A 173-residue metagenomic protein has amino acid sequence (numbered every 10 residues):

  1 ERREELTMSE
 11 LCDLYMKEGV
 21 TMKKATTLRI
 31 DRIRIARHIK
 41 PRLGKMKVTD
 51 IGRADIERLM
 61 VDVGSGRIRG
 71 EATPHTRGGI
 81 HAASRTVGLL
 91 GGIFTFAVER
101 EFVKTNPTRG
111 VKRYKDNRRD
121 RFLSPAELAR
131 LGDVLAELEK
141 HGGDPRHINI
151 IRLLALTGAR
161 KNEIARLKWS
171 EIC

Functional and structural regions predicted by a protein language model:
E1-A54: N-terminal DNA-binding module of tyrosine recombinases/phage integrases
L14, I33-R34, D62-S65, V134-E137: Residues within well-ordered alpha-helical secondary structure of globular protein domains
K23-K40, D55-E57, H75-F96, V111: Non-catalytic DNA-binding core/recognition domains of DNA-processing enzymes
K45, I93-F96, R100: Alpha-helix C-caps/helix-loop-beta hinges
T49-G64, R109-K112: Short, conserved phosphate-binding/catalytic loop or strand-edge motifs used in phosphoryl-/nucleotidyl-transfer
S65, R69-L89, E99, V103-R166: Basic, Lys/Arg- and aromatic-enriched nucleic-acid-binding interface segment
R166-I172: A short, basic/aromatic helix-end/turn motif that makes direct DNA contacts
